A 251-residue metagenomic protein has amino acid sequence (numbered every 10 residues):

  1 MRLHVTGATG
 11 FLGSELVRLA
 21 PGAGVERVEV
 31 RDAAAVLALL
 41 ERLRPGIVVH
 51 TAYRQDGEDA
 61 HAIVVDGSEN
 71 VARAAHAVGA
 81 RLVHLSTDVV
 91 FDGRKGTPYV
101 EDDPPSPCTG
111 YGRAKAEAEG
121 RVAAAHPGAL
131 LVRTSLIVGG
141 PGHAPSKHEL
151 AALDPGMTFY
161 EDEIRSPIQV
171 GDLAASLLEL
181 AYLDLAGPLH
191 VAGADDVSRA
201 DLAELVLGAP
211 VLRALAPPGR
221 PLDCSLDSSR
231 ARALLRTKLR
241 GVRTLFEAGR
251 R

Functional and structural regions predicted by a protein language model:
M1-A20: N-terminal Rossmann NAD(P)H-binding glycine-rich loop of SDR-like oxidoreductase domains
T6, V48-A52, L82-D88, V132-T134: SDR active-site strand-loop-helix element
V30-G67: NAD(P)H-binding glycine-rich loop region in Rossmannoid oxidoreductase-like domains and their noncatalytic homologs
D32, G67-N70, R81, G112-A118 (+1 more regions): Conserved cofactor-binding/catalytic machinery of classical short-chain dehydrogenase/reductase
A62, D66-G67, V90-V132, I137-G139: Catalytic helix-loop patch of NAD(P)-dependent Rossmann-fold dehydrogenases
G120-R165, G171-D172: NAD(P)-dependent short-chain dehydrogenase/reductase
A174-S176, L180-D223: Mid/C-terminal beta-alpha module of Rossmann-like enzyme folds, strongest in SDR-family dehydrogenases/epimerases
A209-L212, G219-R251: C-terminal amphipathic/interface module of NAD(P)-dependent oxidoreductases and related NAD-binding regulators
